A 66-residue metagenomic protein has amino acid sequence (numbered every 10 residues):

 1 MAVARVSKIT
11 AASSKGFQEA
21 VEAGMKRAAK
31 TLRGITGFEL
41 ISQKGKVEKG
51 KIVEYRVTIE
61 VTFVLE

Functional and structural regions predicted by a protein language model:
A2-G37: Short, well-ordered alpha-helical segments
G24-A28, I41-Q43, L65: Single-stranded nucleic acid-binding surfaces, predominantly the OB-fold ssDNA-binding core
R33-V47: Charge-dense, low-complexity polyampholytic segments
Q43-E66: A cross-kingdom feature marking charged/low-complexity
